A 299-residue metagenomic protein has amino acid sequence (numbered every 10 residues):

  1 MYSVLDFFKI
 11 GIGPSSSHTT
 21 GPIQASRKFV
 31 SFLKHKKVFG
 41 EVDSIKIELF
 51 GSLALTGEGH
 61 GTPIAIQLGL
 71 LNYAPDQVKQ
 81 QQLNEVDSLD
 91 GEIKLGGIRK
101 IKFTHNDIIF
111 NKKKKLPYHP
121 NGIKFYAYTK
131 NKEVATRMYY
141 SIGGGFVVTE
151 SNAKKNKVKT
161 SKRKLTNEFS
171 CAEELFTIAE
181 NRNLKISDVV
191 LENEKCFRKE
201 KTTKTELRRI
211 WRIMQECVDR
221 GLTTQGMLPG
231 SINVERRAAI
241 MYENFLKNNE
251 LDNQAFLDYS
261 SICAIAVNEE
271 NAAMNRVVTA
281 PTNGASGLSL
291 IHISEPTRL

Functional and structural regions predicted by a protein language model:
M1-S15, A74-L83: Conserved catalytic cysteine-centered active-site region of acyl-thioester-dependent Claisen-condensing enzymes
M1-S3, K37-E41, Q254-E269: Acidic-glycine-rich active-site phosphate/pyrophosphate-binding loop
Y2-L5, G40-I45, P120-G122, K132-V134 (+1 more regions): Short coil/turn connectors at secondary-structure junctions
F8-S26, M274-I291: Conserved phosphate/anionic-ligand binding catalytic regions in large, soluble enzymes, centered on
G21-K37: Small-residue-enriched alpha-helical segments and adjacent helix-cap loops that form tight helix-helix packing
E41-K79, R298: A structural-propensity feature for long, helix-poor, extended segments
P75-N248: C-terminal regulatory domains involved in ligand/effector binding and gene-expression control
I291-L299: Residue-level detector of conserved catalytic or cofactor/ligand-binding positions in enzyme active sites
